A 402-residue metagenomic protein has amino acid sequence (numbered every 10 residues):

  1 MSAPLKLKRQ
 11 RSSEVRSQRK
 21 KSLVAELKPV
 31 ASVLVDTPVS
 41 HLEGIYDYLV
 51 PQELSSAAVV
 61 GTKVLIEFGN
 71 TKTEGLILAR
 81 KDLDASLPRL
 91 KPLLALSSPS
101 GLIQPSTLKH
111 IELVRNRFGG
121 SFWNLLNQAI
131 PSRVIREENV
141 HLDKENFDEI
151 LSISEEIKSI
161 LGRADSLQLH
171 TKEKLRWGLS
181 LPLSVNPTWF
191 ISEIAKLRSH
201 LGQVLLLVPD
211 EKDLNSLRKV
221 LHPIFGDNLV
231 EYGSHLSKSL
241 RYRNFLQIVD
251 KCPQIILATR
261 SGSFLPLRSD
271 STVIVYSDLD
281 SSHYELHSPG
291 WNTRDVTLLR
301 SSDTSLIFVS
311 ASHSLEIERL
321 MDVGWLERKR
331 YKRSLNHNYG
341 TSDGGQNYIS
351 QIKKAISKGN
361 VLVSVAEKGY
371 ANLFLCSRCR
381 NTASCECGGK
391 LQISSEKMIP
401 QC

Functional and structural regions predicted by a protein language model:
M1-K358, L362-V365, C379: Accessory, non-ATPase domains that flank or precede helicase/AAA+ motor cores in DNA-metabolism machines
I356-C402: Cys/His-rich short segments
